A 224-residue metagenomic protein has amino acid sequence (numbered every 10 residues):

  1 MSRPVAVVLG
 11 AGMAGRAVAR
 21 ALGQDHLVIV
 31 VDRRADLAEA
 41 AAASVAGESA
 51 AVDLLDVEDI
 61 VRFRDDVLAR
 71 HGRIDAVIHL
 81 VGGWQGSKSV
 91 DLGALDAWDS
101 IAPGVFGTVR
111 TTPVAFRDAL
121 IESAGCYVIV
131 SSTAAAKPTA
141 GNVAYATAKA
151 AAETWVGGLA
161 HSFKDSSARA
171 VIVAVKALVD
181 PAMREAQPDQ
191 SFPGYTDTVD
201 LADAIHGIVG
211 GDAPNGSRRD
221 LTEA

Functional and structural regions predicted by a protein language model:
S2-I29: Canonical Rossmann dinucleotide-binding motif of NAD(H)/NADP(H)-dependent dehydrogenases/reductases, specifically
A21, D65, A69, P103-G125 (+1 more regions): Amphipathic alpha-helical dimer-interface segment in Rossmann-like NAD(P)H-dependent oxidoreductases
V61, H79-D99, G141-A144: Conserved mid-core segment of classical short-chain dehydrogenase/reductases
D91-R110, Y127-V128, A152: Catalytic Tyr-X3-Lys loop
P113, A148-K149: Active-site helix of classical SDR
A119, K137, A146, G158-A168 (+1 more regions): Active-site-adjacent segment of SDR/Rossmann-fold oxidoreductases
S132-T133: Residue(s) in the substrate-gating loop at a strand-loop-helix junction that position the organic substrate next
A168, I172-A174, D189-A224: C-terminal helical subdomain
